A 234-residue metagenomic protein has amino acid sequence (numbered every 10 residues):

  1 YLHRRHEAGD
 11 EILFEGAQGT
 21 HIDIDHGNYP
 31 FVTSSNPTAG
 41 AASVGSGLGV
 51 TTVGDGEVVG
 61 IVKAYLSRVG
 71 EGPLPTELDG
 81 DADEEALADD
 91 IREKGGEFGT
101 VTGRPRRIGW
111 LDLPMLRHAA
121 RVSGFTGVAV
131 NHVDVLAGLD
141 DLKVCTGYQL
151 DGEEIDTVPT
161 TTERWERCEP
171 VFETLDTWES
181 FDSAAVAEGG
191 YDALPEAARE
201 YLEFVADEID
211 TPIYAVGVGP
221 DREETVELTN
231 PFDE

Functional and structural regions predicted by a protein language model:
Y1-E234: Non-transmembrane, aqueous-exposed alpha-helical and coiled segments at domain scale
